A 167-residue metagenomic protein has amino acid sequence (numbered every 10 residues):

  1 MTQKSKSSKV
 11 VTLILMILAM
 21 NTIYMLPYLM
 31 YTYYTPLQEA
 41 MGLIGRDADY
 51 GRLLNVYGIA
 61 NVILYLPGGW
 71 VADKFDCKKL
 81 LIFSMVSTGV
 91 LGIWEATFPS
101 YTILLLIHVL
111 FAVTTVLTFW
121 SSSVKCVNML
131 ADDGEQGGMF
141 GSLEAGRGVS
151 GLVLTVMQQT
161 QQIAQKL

Functional and structural regions predicted by a protein language model:
K6-Y33: Pair of pore-lining "gating" transmembrane helices in MFS-fold secondary transporters
L26-G45, V127: Membrane-interface helix caps of multi-pass secondary transporters
L37, V71, M157-Q161: Hydrophobic alpha-helical transmembrane and interfacial-helix anchor sites in secondary transporters
R52-W70: Central cavity-lining transmembrane alpha-helices of secondary-active solute carriers, predominantly the Major
V86-S100: C-terminal ends and interior cores of transmembrane alpha-helices in multi-pass membrane transporters/permeases
I107-G146: Cytoplasmic helix-loop-helix junction between adjacent transmembrane helices in 12-TM secondary transporters
G137-I163: Glycine-rich segments within core transmembrane alpha-helices of 12-TM secondary carriers
